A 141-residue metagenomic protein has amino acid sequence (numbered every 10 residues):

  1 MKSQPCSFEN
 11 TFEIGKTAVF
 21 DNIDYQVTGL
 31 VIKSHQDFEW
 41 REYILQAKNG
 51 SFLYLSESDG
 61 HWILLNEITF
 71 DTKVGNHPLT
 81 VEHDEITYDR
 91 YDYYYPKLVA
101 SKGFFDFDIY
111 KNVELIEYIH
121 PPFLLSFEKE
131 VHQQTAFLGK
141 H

Functional and structural regions predicted by a protein language model:
M1-H141: Mixed-charge, low-complexity intrinsically disordered regions
